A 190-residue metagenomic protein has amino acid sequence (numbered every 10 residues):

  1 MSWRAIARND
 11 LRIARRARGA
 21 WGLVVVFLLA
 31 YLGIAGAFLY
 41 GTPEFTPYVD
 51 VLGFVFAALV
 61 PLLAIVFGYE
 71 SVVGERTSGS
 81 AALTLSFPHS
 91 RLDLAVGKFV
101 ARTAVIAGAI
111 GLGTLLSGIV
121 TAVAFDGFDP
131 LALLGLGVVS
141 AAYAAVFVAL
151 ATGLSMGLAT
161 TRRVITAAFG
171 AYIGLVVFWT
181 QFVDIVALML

Functional and structural regions predicted by a protein language model:
M1-V66, E70: Hydrophobic alpha-helical transmembrane segments
A5-I13, A82-S86, A159: Short amphipathic alpha-helical coupling elements at transmembrane boundaries
V26-L28, V164-L175: Central hydrophobic cores of alpha-helical transmembrane segments in multi-pass integral membrane proteins
G33-V60, A101-R162, A167: Secretory targeting signals
G41, I173-L190: Terminal transmembrane helical anchor/hairpin motif
F45-L52, I65-R91, K98-F99: Transmembrane helix boundary and interhelical loop/hinge segments in multi-pass membrane proteins
L83, V96, R163-T166: Signature of the 12-TM Major Facilitator Superfamily
